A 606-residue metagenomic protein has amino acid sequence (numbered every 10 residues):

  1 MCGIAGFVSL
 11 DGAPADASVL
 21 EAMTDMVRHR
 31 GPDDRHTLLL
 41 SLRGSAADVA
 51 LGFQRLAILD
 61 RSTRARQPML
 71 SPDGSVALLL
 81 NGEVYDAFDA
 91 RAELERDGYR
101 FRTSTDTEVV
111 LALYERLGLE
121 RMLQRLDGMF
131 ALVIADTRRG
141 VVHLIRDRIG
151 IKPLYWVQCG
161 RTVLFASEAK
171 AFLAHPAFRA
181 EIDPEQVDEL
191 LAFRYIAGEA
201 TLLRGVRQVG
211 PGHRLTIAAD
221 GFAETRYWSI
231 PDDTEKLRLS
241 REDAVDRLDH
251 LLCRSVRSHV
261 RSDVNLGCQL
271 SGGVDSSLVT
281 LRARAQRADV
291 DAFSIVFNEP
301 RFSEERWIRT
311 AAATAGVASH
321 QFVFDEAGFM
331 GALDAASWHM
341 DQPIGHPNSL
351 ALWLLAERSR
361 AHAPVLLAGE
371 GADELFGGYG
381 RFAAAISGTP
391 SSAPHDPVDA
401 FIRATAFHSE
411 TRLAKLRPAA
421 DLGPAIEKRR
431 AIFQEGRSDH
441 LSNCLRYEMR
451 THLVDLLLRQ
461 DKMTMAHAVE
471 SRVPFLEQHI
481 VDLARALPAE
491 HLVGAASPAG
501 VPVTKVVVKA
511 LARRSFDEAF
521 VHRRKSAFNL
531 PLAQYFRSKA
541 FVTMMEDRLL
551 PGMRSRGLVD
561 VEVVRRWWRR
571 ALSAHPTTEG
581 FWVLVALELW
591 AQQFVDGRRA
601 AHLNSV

Functional and structural regions predicted by a protein language model:
M1-I4, A174, R204-P211, G221 (+3 more regions): Adenosyl-5′-phosphate
M1-M340, L352, A356, R513-R514 (+3 more regions): Cysteine-centered catalytic environments shared across enzyme families
D34, P153, S276, A372 (+2 more regions): Short hydrophobic/aromatic residue motifs in ordered secondary structure
D48, L59-R64, A77-L79, D127-I134 (+4 more regions): Conserved adenosine/adenylate-binding substructure
L266-D275, E299-P300, P347-L350, L375 (+3 more regions): Glycine-rich loop motifs involved in handling phospho/adenylate chemistry
E305-R306, L333-D334, G377-F382, Y535: Short aromatic-enriched loop/helix-cap "lid" or pocket-rim segments at secondary-structure transitions that line
A336-W338, G380-S387, A601-H602: Short secondary-structure boundary/capping segments
F376-F401: A mobile, often basic/glycine-rich helix-loop segment that functions as the active-site lid/recognition loop
